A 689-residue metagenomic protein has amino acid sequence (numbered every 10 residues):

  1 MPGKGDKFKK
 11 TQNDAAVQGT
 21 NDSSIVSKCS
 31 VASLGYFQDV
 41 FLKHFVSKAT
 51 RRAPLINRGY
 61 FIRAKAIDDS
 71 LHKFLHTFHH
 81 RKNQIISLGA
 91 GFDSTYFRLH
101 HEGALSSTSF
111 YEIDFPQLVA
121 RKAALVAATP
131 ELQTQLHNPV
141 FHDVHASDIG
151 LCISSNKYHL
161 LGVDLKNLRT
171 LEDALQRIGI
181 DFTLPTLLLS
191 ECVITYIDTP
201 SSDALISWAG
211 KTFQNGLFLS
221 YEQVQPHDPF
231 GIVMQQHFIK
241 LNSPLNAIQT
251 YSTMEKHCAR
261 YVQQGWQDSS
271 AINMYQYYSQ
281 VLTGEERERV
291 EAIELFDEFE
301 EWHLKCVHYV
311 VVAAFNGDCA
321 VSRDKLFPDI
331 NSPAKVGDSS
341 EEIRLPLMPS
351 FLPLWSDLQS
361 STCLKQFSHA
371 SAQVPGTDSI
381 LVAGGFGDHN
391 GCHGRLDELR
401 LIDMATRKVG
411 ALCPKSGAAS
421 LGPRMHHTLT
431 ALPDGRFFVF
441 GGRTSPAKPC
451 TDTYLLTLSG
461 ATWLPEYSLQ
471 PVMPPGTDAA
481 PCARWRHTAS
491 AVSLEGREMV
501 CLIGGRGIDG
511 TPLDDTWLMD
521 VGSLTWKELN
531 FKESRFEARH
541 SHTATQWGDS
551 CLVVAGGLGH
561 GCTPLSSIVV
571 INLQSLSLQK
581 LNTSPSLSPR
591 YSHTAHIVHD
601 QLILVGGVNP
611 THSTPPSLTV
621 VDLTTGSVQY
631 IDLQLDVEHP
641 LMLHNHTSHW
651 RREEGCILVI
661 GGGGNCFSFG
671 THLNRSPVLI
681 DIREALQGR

Functional and structural regions predicted by a protein language model:
M1-L161, L168-R169, Q176-T183: Rossmann-like AdoMet
M1-V26, H137-S147, D318-T362, A461 (+1 more regions): Eukaryotic N-terminal low-complexity, Ser/Thr- and Lys/Arg-rich leader segments that predominantly function as
Q84-I86, S109, P185-L187, L217 (+4 more regions): Structural motif
T170-A174, Y196-Q214: A short, conserved alpha-helix within the catalytic core of class I
P185-P200: A short SAM/SAH-binding and catalytic strip from SAM-dependent methyltransferases
L189, T212-P226: Conserved beta-strand signature within the Rossmann-like core of class I S-adenosyl-L-methionine
F230-F351: Rossmann-like AdoMet/SAM-dependent catalytic core
S332-R689: Kelch-like beta-propeller repeat domains
